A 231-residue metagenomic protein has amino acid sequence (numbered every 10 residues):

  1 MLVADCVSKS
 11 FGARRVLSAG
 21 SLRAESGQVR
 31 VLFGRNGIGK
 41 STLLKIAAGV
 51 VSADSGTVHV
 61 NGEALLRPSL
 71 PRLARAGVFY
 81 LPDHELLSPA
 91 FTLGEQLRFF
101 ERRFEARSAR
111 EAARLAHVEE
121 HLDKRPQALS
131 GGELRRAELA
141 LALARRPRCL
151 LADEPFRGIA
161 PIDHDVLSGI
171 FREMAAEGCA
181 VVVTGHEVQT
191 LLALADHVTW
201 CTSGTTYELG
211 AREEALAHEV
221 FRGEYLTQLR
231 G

Functional and structural regions predicted by a protein language model:
F33-R35: The feature captures the beta-strand-to-loop junction immediately N-terminal to the Walker
A48: Helix-to-loop junction immediately C-terminal to a conserved catalytic motif
G56-A64, A76: Conserved ABC transporter NBD signature motif
R107-L122: Conserved ABC ATPase "signature" region
R125-L129: Conserved ABC ATPase signature
L150-E154: Catalytic Walker B motif of ABC-type/P-loop ATPase nucleotide-binding domains
G185-H186: H-loop/switch region of ABC-family ATPase nucleotide-binding domains
